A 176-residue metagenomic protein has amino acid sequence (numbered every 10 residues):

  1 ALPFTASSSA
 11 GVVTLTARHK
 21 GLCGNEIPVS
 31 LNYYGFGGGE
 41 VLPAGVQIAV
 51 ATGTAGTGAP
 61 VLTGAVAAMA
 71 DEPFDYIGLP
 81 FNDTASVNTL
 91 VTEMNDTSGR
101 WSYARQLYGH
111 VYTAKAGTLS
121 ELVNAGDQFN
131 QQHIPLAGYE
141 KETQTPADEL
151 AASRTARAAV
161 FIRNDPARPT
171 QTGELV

Functional and structural regions predicted by a protein language model:
A1-Q144: Polar low-complexity, Ser/Thr/Gly/Ala/Asp/Asn-rich disordered segments used for subunit assembly and tip/surface
V41, V123-V176: Extended basic-aromatic, gly/pro-enriched interface segments that bind polyanionic ligands
